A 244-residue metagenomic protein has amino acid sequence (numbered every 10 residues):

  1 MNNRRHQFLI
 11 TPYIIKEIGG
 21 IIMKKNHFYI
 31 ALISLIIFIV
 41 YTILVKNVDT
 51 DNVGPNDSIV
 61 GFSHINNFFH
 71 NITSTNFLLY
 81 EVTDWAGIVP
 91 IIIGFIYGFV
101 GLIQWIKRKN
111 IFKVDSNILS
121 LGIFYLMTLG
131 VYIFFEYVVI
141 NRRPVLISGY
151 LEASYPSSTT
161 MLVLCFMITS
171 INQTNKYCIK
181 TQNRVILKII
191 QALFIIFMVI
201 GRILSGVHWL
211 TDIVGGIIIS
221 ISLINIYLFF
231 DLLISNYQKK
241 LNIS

Functional and structural regions predicted by a protein language model:
R4-Y13: N-terminal amphipathic/hydrophobic targeting modules at extreme N-termini, encompassing cleavable Sec/SRP-type signal
I18-I93, Y137-I147: N-terminal transmembrane-helix/juxtamembrane module of multi-pass inner/ER membrane proteins
K24-F28, F77-I88, D115-L119, T181-K188 (+1 more regions): Membrane-water interface of alpha-helical transmembrane segments
F28-A31, L44, I147-S244: Membrane-embedded catalytic cores of phosphoryl/pyrophosphoryl-handling enzymes
S34, G87-I93, Y125, L129 (+2 more regions): Hydrophobic alpha-helical transmembrane segments of polytopic
F38, I91-G101, L129-I133, T169 (+2 more regions): Helical transmembrane-bundle signal
D51-N56, G101-L187, Q238: Membrane-interface loops
T83-I91, L119, I123, S158 (+1 more regions): Alpha-helical transmembrane segments of integral membrane proteins, emphasizing hydrophobic/aromatic residues
